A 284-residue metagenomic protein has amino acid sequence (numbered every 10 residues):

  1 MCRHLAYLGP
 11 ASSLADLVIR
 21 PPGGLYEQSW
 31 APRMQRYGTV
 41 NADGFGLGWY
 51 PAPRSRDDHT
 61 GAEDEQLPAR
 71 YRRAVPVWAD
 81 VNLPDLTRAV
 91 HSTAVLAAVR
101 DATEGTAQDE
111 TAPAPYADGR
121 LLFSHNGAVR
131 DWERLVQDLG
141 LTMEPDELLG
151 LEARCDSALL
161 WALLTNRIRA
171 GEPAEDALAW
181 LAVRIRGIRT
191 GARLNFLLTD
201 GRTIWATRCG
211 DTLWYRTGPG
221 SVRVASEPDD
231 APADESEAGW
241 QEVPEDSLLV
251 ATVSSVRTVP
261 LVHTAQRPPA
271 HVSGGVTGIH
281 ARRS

Functional and structural regions predicted by a protein language model:
M1-V75, A206, V222, D246-V250 (+1 more regions): Extreme N-terminus nucleophile/cap motif
C2, L121-D131: Conserved beta-strand-loop-short alpha-helix elements that form and flank the Mn2+/Mg2+-coordinating active site
S29-P32, R73-A89, T93, A97-G119 (+1 more regions): Short acidic (Asp/Glu) patches
L47, G127, L160: Residue-level signal for inorganic ion chemistry
E63-Q66, R73-A74, D131-M143: Cytosolic regulatory regions built on CNB/CRP/Popeye-like sensor folds
A94, G171-C209: Catalytic core of PPM/PP2C metal-dependent serine/threonine phosphatase domains
G140-N166: Long, charge-dense
W214-L248: A conserved acidic, glycine/proline-rich C-terminal tail/linker
